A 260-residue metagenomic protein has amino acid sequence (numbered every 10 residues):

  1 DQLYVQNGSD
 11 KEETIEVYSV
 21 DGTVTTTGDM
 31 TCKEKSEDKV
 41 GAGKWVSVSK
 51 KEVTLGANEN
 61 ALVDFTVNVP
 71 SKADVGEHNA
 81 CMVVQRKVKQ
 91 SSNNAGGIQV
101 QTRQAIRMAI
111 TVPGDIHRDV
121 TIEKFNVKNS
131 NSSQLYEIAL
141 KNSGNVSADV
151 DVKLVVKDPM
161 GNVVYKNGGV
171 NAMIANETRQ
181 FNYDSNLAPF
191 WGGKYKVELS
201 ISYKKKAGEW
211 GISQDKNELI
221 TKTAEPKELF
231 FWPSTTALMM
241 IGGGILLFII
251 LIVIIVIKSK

Functional and structural regions predicted by a protein language model:
D1, I15, K51, V63-F65 (+7 more regions): Hydrophobic residues positioned within well-ordered beta-strands of beta-sheet architectures
D1-Q6, E12-V20, T27, T31 (+1 more regions): Ligand-binding face of N-terminal immunoglobulin V-set domains in extracellular IgSF glycoproteins
N7, V53-L55, A73, K128 (+2 more regions): Hydrophobic beta-strand core residues of beta-sandwich domains
G28-K51, D151, V156-G169: Short beta-strand and strand-turn-strand segments in soluble, beta-rich domains
T66, K72-A73, S91-Q101, S185 (+2 more regions): N-terminal soluble domains immediately following signal/targeting peptides that reside in extracytoplasmic
G96, V100-I122: A structural signal for beta-strand and strand-to-loop patches characteristic of beta-rich domains
G114-M239: Membrane-proximal extracellular "stem/stalk" segments of glycoproteins immediately N-terminal to a transmembrane helix
P226-K260: C-terminal single-pass membrane-anchor helix
